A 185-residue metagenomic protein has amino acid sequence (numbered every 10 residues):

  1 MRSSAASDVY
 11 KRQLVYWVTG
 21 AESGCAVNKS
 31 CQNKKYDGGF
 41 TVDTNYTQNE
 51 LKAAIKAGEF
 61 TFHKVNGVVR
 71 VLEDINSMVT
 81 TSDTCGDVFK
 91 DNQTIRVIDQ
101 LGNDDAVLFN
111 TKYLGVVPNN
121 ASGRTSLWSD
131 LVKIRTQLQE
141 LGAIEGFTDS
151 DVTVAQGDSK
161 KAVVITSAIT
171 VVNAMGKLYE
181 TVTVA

Functional and structural regions predicted by a protein language model:
M1-A6, Y10: Single conserved hydrophobic/aromatic residue that forms the stacking wall/gate of nucleotide- or nucleobase-binding
R2, F40-T41, Q48-E50, D130 (+1 more regions): A short linear-motif detector with a strong N-terminal bias
Y10-Q13, G142: Glycine-centered flexibility sites
R12-S126, T166, T170-A185: Long, contiguous, structured domain-core segments that constitute the functional module of a protein
N119-E145: C-terminal hydrophobic structural anchor segments that stabilize assembly/packing rather than catalytic chemistry
V132-Q139, G157-I169: Short, charged low-complexity intrinsically disordered segments located at boundaries of structured domains
A143-A162: Long, charged, glycine-rich C-terminal linkers/tails
